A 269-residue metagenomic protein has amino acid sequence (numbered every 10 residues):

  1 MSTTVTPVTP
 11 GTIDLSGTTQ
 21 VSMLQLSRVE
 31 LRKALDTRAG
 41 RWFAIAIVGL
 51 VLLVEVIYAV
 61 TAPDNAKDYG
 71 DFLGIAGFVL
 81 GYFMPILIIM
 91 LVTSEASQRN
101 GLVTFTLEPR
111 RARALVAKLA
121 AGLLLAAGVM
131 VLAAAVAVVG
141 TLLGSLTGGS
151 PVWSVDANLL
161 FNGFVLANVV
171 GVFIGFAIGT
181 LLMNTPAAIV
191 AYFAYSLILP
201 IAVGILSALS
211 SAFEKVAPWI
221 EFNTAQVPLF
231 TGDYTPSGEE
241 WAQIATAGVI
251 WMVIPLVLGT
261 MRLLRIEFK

Functional and structural regions predicted by a protein language model:
T4-Q20, Q25, G40, I47-I89 (+5 more regions): Secretory targeting signals
M23-L35: A short amphipathic helical element positioned immediately N-terminal to and/or at the very start of a transmembrane
E30, E108-R110, I178, N184 (+1 more regions): Generic structural signal for small/hydrophobic residues in well-ordered secondary structure, especially within
K33, T93, T104-T106, G175 (+1 more regions): Helix-capping/transition residues at the boundaries of transmembrane alpha-helices and the short helical linkers
A39-W42, N100, R113, A187: Residue-level recognition of membrane-helix boundary sites in multi-pass small-molecule transporters
K67-D71, I88-L107, R111-A112: Transmembrane helix boundary and interhelical loop/hinge segments in multi-pass membrane proteins
T185-I220: Transmembrane helix segments
L264-K269: Short cytosolic juxtamembrane segments of multi-pass membrane proteins
